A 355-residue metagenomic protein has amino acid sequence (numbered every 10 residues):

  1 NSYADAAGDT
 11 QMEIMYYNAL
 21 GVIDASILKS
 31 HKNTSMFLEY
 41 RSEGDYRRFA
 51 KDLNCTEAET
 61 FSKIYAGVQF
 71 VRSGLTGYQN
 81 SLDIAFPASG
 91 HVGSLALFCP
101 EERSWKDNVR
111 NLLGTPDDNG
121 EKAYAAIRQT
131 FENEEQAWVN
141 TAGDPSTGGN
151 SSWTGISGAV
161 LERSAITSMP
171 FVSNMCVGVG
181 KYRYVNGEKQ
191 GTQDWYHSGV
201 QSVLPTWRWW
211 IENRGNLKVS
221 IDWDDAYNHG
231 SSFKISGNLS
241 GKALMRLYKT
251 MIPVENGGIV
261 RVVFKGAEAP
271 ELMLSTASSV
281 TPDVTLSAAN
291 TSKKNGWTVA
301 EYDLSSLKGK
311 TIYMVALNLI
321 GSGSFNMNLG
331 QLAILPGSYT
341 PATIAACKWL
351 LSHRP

Functional and structural regions predicted by a protein language model:
N1-A25, N33-E43, V71: Aromatic-lined carbohydrate-recognition surfaces of secreted/lumenal glycan-active proteins
D45-Q69: Glycoside hydrolase catalytic-domain groove-lining segments
I64-N216: Substrate-binding cleft of secreted/luminal carbohydrate-active enzymes
G215-L244: Short carbohydrate-recognition loop motifs
F233, A243-P270, A300-Y302, L332: Extra-cytoplasmic beta-strand recognition segments
V262, V299-P336: Extracellular beta-strand ligand-recognition surfaces/modules
K265-M273, S322-F325: Extended, low-complexity, turn-rich repeat/linker tracts enriched in Gly/Pro/Ser/Thr and Asp/Glu that occur
V280-K293: Solvent-exposed serine/threonine-rich low-complexity stretches and specific carbohydrate-binding patches
